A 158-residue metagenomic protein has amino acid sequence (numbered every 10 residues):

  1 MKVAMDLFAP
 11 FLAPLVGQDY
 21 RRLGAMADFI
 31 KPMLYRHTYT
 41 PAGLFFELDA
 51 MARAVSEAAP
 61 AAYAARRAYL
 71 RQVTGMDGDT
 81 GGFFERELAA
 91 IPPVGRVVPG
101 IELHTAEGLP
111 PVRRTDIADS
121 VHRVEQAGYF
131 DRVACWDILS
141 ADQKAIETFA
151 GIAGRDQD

Functional and structural regions predicted by a protein language model:
M1-F8, P93-P99: Short beta-strand/loop segments at the ligand-binding rim of alpha/beta enzyme cores
K2-A42: Substrate-binding cleft/loops of secretory-pathway carbohydrate-active enzymes
D19, A59-A62, R113, D142: Helix N-terminus capping/helix-initiation residues
Y20-L23, L48-M51, G151-A153: Short, hinge-like loop/turn segments at secondary-structure boundaries
M26-F45, L70-D158: Substrate-binding cleft of secreted/luminal carbohydrate-active enzymes
F45-T74: A solvent-exposed, charged loop/short amphipathic helix patch at secondary-structure junctions
